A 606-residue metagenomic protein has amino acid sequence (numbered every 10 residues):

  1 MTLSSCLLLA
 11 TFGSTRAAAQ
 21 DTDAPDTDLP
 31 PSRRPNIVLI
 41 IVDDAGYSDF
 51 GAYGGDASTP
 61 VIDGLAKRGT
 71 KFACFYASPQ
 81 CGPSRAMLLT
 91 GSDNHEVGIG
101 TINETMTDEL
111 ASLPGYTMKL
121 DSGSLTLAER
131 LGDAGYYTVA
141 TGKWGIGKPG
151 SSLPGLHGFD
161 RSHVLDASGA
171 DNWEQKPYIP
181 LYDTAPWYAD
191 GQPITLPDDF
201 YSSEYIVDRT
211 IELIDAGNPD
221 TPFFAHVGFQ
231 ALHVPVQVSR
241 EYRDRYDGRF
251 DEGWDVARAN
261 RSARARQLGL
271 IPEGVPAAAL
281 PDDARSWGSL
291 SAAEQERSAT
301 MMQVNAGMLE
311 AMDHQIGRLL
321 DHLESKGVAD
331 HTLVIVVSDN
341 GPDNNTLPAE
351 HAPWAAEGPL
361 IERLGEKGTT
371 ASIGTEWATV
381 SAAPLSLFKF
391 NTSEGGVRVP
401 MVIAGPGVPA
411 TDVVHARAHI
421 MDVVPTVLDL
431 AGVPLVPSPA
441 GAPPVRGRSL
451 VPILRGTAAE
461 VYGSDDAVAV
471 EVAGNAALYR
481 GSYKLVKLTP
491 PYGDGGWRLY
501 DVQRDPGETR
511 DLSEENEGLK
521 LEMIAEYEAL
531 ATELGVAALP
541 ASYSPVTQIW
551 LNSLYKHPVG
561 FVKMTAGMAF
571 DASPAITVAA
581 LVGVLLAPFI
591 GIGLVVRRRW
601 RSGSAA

Functional and structural regions predicted by a protein language model:
A17, L29, R33-P35, V42 (+10 more regions): Long, internal low-complexity/basic segments
P25-T70, S78, D133, W144 (+2 more regions): Active-site-proximal N-terminal segment of extracellular/periplasmic enzymes that hydrolyze or transfer
S32-N36, L88, K148-N172, S203-D282 (+6 more regions): Active-site regions of oxyanion-processing enzymes, predominantly non-cytosolic
Y47-Y136, R161, D171, Y178-W187: Active-site segment of extracytoplasmic enzymes that catalyze sulfate/phosphate-ester chemistry
G51-A57, K71-H95, G100-T105, A140-S152 (+8 more regions): Short, solvent-exposed turn/loop segments enriched in Gly/Ser/Thr/Pro and often Arg
W144-G145, Q192-P193, D199-Y201, R209-G217 (+7 more regions): C-terminal accessory region downstream of the catalytic core in glycan-modifying enzymes
G150-G158, Q237-V238, D321-A404, Y555-T565: Histidine-centered active-site microenvironments of extracellular/periplasmic hydrolases and transferases
G158-R161, L165-D171, K367-E394, V408-V502 (+1 more regions): C-terminal cap/loop subdomain of S1 sulfatases and analogous C-terminal strand-loop tails that border
